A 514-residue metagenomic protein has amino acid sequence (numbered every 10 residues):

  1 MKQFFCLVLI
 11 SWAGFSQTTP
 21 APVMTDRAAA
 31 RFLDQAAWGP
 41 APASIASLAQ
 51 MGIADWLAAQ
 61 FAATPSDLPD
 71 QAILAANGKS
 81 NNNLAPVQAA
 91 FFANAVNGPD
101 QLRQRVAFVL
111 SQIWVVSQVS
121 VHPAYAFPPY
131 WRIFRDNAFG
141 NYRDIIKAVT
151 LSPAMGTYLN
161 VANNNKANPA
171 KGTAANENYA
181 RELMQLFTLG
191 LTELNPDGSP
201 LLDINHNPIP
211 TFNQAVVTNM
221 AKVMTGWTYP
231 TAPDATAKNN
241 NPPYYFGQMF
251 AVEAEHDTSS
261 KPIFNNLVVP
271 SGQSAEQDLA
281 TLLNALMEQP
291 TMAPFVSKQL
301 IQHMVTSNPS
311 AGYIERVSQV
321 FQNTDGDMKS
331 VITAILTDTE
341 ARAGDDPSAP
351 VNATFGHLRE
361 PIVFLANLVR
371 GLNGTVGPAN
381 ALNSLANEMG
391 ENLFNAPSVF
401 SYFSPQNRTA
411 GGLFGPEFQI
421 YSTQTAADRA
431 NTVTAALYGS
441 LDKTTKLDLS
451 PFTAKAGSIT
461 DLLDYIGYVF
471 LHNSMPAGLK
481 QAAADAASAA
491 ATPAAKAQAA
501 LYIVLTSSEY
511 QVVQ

Functional and structural regions predicted by a protein language model:
M1-L7: Sec-dependent signal peptide recognition, specifically the positively charged N-region followed immediately by
S11-A13: N-terminal signal peptide c-region/cleavage motif recognized by signal peptidases
P20-S66: N-terminal mature-domain "stem" immediately C-terminal to a signal peptide or N-terminal signal-anchor/transmembrane
V23, A30-A37, W114, Q289-T324 (+1 more regions): Flexible, low-complexity segments enriched for small/polar residues
A49, F61, A72-N77, L84-F92 (+2 more regions): Active-site substrate-binding loop specific to GH73 endo-beta-N-acetylglucosaminidase modules in bacterial autolysins
P86, A90-Q101, F108: Structured, charged N-terminal subsegments at the starts of enzyme catalytic cores and at intra-chain domain/subunit
L102-V106, Q118-Y125, K171: Short, flexible active-site-proximal loops enriched in glycine and acidic residues
